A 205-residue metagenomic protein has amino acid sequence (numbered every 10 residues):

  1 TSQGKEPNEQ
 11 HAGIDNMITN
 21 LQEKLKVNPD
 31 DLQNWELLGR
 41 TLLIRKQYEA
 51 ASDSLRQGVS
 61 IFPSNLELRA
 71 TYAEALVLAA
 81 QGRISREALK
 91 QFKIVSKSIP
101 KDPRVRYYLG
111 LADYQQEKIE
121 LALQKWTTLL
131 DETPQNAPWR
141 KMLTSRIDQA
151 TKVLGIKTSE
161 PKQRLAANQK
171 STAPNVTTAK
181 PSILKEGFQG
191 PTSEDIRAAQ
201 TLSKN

Functional and structural regions predicted by a protein language model:
T1-T19, K152-K185: Long, contiguous interaction/recruitment modules in multidomain scaffold/adaptor proteins
S2-N8, L32, L37-I44, E49-S98: Alpha-helical adaptor scaffolds
T19-Q22, R56, K93, T127 (+1 more regions): Alpha-solenoid helical repeat scaffolds
V27, I61-F62, S98-I99, E132 (+1 more regions): Structural marker of alpha-solenoid helical repeat scaffolds
L37, T71-A73, Y108, M142 (+1 more regions): Canonical tetratricopeptide repeat
I44, L78-Q81, Q115, R146-V153: Register position in tetratricopeptide repeats
I183-K204: Extracytoplasmic/periplasm-facing segments of secreted or lipoprotein envelope proteins
